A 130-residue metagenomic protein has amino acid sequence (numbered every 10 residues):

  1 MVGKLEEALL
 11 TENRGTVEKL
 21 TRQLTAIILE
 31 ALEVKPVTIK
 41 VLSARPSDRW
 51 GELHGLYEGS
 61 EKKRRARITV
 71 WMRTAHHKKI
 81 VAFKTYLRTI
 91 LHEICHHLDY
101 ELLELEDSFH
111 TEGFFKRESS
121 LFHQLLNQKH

Functional and structural regions predicted by a protein language model:
M1-T16: N-terminal low-structure segments adjacent to metalloprotease catalytic domains across cellular compartments
N13-A66, L125-H130: Auxiliary, metal-adjacent structural segments of Zn-dependent hydrolase domains
A26-E30, H96, S120: A generic structural signal for well-ordered alpha-helical segments enriched in polar/charged residues
D48-K84, H97-E101, H110-S120: Active-site scaffold of zinc-dependent metalloenzymes
T85-I94: Short alpha-helical catalytic segment bearing the HExxH-like zincin motif of zinc-dependent metalloproteases
I90, F109-H110: Alpha-helix boundary/interfacial micro-motifs
L105: Conserved binding/catalytic microenvironments
